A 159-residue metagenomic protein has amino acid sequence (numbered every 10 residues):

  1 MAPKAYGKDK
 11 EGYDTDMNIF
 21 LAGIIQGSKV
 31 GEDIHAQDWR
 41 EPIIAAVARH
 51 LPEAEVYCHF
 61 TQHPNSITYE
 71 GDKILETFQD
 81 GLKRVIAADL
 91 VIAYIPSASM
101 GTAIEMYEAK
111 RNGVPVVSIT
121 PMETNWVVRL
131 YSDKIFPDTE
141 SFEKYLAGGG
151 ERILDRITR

Functional and structural regions predicted by a protein language model:
M1-R159: Conserved catalytic or regulatory cores that recognize and/or transform ribose-phosphate-containing ligands
